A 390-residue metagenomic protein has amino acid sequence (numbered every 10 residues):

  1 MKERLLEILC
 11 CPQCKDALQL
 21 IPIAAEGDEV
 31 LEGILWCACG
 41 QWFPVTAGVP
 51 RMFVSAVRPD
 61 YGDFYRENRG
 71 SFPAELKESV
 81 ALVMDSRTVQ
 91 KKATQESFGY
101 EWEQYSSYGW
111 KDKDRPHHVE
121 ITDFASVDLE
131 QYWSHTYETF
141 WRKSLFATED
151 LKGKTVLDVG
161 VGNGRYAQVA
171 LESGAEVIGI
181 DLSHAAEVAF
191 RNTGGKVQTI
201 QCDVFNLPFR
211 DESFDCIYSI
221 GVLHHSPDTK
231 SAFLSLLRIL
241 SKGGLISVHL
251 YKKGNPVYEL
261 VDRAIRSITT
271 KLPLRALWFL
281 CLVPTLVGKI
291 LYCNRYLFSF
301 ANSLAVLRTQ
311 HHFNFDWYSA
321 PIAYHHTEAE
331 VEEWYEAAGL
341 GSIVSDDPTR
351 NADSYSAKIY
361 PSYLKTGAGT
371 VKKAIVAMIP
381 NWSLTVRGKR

Functional and structural regions predicted by a protein language model:
K2-Q13, A17, I21-L157, V161-F205 (+3 more regions): Conserved N-terminal segment of class I S-adenosyl-L-methionine
D150-L151, D211, F233: A short, aliphatic-rich alpha-helical micro-motif
N206-C216: A short acidic, Gly/Pro-enriched loop at the edge of an enzyme's catalytic core that lines a small-molecule cofactor
C216-P227: A short SAM/SAH-binding and catalytic strip from SAM-dependent methyltransferases
K230-K242: A short glycine-rich, Lys/Arg-flanked "PGG" loop and its adjoining helix->strand segment in the class I
L245-A276, L286-Y292: Conserved class I S-adenosyl-L-methionine
P256-I265, N302-I322: Short, glycine-/aromatic-enriched active-site segment of Class I SAM-dependent methyltransferases
H312-R390: C-terminal lobe and adjacent flexible extensions of AdoMet/dcAdoMet transferase-like proteins
